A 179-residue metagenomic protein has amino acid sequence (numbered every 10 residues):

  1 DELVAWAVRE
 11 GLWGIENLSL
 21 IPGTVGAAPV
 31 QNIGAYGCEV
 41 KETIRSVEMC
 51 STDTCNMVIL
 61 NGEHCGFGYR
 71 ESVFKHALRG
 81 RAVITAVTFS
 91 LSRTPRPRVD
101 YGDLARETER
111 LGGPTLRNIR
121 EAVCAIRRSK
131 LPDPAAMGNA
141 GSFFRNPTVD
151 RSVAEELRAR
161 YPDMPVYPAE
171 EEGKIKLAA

Functional and structural regions predicted by a protein language model:
D1-D53: Anion-binding (especially nucleotide phosphate/pyrophosphate-binding) glycine-rich loop and adjoining beta-alpha core
M57-A179: Phosphate/pyrophosphate- and phosphate-bearing ligand-binding catalytic cores of soluble enzymes
